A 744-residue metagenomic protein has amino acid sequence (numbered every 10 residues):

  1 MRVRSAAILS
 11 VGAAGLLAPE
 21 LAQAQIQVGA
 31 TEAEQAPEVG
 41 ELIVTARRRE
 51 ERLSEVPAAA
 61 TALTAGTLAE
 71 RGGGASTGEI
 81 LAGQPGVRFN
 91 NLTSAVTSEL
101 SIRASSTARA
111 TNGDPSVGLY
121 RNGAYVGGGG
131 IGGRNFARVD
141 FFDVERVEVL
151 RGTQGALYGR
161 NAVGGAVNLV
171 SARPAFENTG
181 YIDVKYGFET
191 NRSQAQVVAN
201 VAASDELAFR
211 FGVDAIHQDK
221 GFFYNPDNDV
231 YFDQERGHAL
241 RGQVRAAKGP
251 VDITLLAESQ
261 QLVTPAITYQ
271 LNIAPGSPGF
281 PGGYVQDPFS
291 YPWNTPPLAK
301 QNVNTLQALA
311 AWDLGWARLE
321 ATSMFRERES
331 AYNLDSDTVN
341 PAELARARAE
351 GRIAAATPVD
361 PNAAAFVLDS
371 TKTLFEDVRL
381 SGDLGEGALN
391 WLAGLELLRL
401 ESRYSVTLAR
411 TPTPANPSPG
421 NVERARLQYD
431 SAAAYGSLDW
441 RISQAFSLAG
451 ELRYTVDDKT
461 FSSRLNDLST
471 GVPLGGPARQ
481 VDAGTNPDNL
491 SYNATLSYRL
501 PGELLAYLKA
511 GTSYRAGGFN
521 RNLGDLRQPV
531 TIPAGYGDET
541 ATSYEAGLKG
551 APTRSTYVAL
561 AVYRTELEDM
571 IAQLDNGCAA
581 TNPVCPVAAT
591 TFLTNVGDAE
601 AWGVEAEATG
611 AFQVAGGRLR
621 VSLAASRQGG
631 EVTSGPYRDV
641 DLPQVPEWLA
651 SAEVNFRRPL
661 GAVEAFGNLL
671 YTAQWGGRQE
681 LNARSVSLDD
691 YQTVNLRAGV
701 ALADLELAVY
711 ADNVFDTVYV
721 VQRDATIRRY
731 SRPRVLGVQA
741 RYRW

Functional and structural regions predicted by a protein language model:
M1-G74, G78-G83, N200, L306 (+2 more regions): N-terminal Sec signal peptide and the immediately downstream disordered periplasmic leader that contains the TonB box
I26, S54-A60, R71-S76, N91-F142 (+1 more regions): Flexible, glycine/serine/threonine-rich loop segments and coil->beta-strand junctions that form periplasmic-facing
S98, P115-S116, G127-G133, F142-E145 (+7 more regions): Outer-membrane beta-barrel translocator/receptor signature
R109, V263-P275, R399-R403, L408 (+5 more regions): Surface-exposed extracellular loop regions of Gram-negative outer-membrane beta-barrel proteins, predominantly
A175-E177, K185, V197-T295, R328-V359 (+3 more regions): Periplasmic-side early beta-strands and strand-to-turn transitions of outer-membrane beta-barrels
Q307-L314, R318-S336, R499-G517, G535-V596 (+5 more regions): Membrane-embedded beta-barrel scaffold of Gram-negative outer-membrane proteins
R441, A445-S447, S555-E566, A588-Q679 (+1 more regions): Gram-negative outer-membrane beta-barrel transporters
T672-E680, G699-W744: C-terminal beta-signal and adjacent terminal beta-strands/loops of Gram-negative outer-membrane beta-barrel proteins
